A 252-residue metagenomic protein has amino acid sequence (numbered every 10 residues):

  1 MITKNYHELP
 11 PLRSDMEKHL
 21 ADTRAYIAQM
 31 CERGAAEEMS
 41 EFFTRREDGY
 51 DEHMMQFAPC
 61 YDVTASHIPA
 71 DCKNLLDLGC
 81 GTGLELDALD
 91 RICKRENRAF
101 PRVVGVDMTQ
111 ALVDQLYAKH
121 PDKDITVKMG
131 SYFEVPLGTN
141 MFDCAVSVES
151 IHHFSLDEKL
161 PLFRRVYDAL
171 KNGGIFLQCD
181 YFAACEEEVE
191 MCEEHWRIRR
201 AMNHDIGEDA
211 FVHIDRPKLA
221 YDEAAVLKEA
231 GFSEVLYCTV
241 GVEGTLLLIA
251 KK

Functional and structural regions predicted by a protein language model:
I2-A70, A88: Conserved class I S-adenosyl-L-methionine
C72-G81: Conserved class I S-adenosyl-L-methionine
T82-E134: Class I SAM-dependent methyltransferase SAM/SAH-binding core
L137-A145: A short acidic, Gly/Pro-enriched loop at the edge of an enzyme's catalytic core that lines a small-molecule cofactor
C144-D157: A short SAM/SAH-binding and catalytic strip from SAM-dependent methyltransferases
L160-N172: A short glycine-rich, Lys/Arg-flanked "PGG" loop and its adjoining helix->strand segment in the class I
C179-A230, Y237: C-terminal alpha-helical "lid/dimerization" subdomain adjacent to the S-adenosyl-L-methionine
A230-S233, T239-K252: Core SAM-dependent methyltransferase catalytic element
